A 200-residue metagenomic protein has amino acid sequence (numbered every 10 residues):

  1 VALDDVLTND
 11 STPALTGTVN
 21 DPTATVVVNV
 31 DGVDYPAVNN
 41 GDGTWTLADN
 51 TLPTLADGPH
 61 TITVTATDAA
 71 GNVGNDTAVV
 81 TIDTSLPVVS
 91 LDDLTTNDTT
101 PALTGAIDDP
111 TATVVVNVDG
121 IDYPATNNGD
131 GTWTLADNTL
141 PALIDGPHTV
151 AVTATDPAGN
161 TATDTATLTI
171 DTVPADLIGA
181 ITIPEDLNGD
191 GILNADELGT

Functional and structural regions predicted by a protein language model:
A2-S11, D93-T99, E185-T200: Short, solvent-exposed loop/linker segments at the N-terminal edge of repeated beta-sheet extracellular domains
T18-T25, A106-T113: Short proline/glycine-enriched turn/loop motifs at strand-loop junctions of beta-rich domains
G43-N50, G131-N138: Short strand-edge motifs at loop-to-beta-strand transitions and within beta-strands of extracellular beta-rich domains
T51-P59, N138-P147: Surface-exposed, short loops/turns at beta-strand junctions within beta-sandwich domains
A69-N75, P157-T163: Short, exposed coil/turn segments at beta-strand boundaries within extracellular/luminal domains
G74-P87, D164-P184: Flexible, low-complexity linkers/stalks enriched in Thr/Pro that connect modular domains
